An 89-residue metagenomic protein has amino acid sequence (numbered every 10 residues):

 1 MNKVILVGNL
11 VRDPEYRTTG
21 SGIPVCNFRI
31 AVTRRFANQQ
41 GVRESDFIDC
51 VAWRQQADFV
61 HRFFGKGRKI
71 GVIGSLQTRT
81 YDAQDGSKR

Functional and structural regions predicted by a protein language model:
M1-R89: Single-stranded nucleic acid-binding surfaces, predominantly the OB-fold ssDNA-binding core
